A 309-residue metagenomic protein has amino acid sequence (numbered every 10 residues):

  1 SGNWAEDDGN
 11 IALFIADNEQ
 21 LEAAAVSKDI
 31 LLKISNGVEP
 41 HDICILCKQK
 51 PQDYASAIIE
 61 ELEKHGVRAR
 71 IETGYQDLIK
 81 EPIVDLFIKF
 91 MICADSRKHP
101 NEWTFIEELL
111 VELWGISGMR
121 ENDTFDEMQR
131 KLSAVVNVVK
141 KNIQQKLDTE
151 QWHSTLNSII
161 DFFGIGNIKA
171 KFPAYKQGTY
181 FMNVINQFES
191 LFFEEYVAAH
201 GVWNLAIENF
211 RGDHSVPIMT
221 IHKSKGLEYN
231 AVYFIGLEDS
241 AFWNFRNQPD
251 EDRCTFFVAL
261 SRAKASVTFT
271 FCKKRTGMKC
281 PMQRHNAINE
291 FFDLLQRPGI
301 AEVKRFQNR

Functional and structural regions predicted by a protein language model:
S1-H65: Helicase P-loop NTPase motor core
E6-F14, I58-H65, G74-V111: Conserved short internal alpha-helix adjacent to the catalytic or cofactor-binding core of large enzyme scaffolds
Q49-D53, Q76-L78, D239-S240, K274-G277: Conserved nucleotide-binding/hydrolysis micro-motifs of P-loop NTPases
P51-I59, P82, Y229-N230, K279-C280: A short acidic (Asp/Glu
S96-M128, W203, D293-R305: Extended, charge-rich low-complexity interaction segments
I116, N122-K223, N244, I300: Accessory C-terminal helicase-associated subdomains
Q129-K146, E238-R309: C-terminal accessory regions
L191-N247, E251-R262, S266-K274: Conserved helicase core region in the C-terminal RecA-like lobe
